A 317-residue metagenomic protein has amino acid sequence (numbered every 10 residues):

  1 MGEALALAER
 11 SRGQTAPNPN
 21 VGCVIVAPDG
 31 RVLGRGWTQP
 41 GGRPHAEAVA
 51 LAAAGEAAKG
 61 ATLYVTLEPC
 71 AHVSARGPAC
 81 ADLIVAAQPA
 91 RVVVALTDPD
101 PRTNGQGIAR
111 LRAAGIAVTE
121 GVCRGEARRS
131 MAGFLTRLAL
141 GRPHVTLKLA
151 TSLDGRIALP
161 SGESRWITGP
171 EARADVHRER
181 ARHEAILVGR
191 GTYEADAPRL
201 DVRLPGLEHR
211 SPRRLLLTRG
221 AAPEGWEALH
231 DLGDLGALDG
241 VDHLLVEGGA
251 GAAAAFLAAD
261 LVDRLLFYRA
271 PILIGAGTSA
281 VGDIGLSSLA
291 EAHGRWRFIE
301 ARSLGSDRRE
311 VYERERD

Functional and structural regions predicted by a protein language model:
M1-N18, G34-R35, A53, A58 (+2 more regions): Enzymes that bind and transform nitrogen-containing heteroaromatic metabolites
Q14-T15, H45-A48, A71-A75, L138-L140 (+1 more regions): Short acidic/polar alpha-helix capping motifs at helix-coil junctions
C23-V24, K148: Generic short beta-strand
V24-E126, A255-L257: Zn2+-dependent cytidine deaminase-like catalytic core
H72-S74, D100-N104, E126-S130, L153-L159 (+1 more regions): Short, well-ordered, mixed-charge alpha-helical segments that flank or form enzyme active sites
G125-R128, L135, V311: A charged, well-structured terminal subsegment
M131-G141: Flexible, polar/acidic helix-loop-strand segments at domain edges
